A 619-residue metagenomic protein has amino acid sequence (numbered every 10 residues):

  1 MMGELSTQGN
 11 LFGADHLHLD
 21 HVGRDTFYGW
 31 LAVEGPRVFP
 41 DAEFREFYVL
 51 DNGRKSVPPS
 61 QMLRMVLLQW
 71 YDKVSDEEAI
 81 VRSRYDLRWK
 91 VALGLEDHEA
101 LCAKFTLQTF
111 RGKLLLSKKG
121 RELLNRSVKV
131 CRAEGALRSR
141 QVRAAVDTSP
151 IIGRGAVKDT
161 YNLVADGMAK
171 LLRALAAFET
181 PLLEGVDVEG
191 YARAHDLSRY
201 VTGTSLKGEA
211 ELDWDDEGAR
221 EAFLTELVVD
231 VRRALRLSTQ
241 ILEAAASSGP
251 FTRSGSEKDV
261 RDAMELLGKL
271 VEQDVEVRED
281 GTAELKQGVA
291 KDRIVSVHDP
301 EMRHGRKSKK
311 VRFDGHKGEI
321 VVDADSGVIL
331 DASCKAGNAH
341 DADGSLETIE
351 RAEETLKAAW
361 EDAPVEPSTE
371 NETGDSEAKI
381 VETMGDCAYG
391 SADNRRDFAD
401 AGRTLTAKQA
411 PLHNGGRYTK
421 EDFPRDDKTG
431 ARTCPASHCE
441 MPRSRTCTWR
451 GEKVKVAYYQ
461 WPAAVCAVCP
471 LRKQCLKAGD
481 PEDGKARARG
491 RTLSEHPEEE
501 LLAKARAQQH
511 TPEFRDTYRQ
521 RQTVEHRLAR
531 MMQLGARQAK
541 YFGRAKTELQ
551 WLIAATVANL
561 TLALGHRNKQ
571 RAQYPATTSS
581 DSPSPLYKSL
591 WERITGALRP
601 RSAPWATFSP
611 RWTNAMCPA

Functional and structural regions predicted by a protein language model:
M1-G29: Hydrophobic alpha-helical membrane-insertion signals
L11, T26-F27, V38, E43-F47 (+5 more regions): Intrinsic disorder/low-structure terminal segments
V22-L67, L493-S494: Basic, short loop/linker segments at the boundary and entry of helix-turn-helix/winged-helix-like folds
V38-A42, D86, K90, L534: A short secondary-structure junction motif
F47-P58, L63, W70-V130, G135-A136: Basic, low-complexity intrinsically disordered segments
L67-Q69, C334: Short glycine-centered, acidic/aromatic-flanked micro-motifs in structured strand/loop junctions that mark active-site
E78, A100, Q108-A619: Anion-binding and metal-coordination hotspots
